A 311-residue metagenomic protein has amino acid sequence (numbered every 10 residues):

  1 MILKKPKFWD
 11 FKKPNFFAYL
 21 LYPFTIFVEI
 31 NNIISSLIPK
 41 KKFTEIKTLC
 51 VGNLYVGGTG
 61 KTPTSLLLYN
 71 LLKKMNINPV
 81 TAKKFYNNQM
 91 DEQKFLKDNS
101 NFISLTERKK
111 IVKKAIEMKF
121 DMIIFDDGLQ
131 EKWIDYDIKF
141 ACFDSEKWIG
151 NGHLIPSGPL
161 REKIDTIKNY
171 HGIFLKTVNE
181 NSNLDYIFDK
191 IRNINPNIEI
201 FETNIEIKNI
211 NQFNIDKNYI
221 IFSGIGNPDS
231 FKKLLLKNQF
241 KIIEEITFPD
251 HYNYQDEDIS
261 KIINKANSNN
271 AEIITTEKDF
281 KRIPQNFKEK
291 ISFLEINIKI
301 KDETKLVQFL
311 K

Functional and structural regions predicted by a protein language model:
I2-K47: A transmembrane-helix-recognition feature enriched in membrane-embedded lipid enzymes and envelope glyco-/phospholipid
F27, T62, L96, D126 (+3 more regions): Residue-level signal for inorganic ion chemistry
I33-N88: Walker A (P-loop) phosphate-binding motif
N87-I194: Phosphate/Mg2+-binding loops and adjacent switch elements in nucleotide/diphosphate-handling enzyme cores
K139-F143, I167-T177, R192-I194, I198-I205 (+3 more regions): Conserved beta-strand/loop subsegment of P-loop NTPase cores
F213-D256: Redox- and metal-dependent alpha/beta enzyme cores, enriched for Fe-S-associated oxidoreductases and cofactor-handling
P249-Y252, K290-K311: Short, flexible loop segments at boundaries between secondary-structure elements
N253-A271, K278-D279: A short, acidic, amphipathic alpha-helical segment used as a generic capping/interface helix at domain edges
